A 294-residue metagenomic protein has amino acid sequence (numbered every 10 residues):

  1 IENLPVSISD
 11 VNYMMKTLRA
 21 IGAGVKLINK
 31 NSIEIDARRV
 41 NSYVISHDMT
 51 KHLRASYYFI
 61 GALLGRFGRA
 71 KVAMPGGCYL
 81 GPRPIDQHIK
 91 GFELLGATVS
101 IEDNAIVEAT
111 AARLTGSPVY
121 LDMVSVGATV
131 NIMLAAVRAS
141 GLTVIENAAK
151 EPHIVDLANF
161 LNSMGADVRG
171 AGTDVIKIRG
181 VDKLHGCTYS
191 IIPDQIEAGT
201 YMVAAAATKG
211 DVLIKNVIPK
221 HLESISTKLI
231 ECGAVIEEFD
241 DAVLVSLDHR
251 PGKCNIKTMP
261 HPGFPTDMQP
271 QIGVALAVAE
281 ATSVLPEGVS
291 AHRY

Functional and structural regions predicted by a protein language model:
I1-Y294: Short, structured segments at the rim of ligand-binding sites
